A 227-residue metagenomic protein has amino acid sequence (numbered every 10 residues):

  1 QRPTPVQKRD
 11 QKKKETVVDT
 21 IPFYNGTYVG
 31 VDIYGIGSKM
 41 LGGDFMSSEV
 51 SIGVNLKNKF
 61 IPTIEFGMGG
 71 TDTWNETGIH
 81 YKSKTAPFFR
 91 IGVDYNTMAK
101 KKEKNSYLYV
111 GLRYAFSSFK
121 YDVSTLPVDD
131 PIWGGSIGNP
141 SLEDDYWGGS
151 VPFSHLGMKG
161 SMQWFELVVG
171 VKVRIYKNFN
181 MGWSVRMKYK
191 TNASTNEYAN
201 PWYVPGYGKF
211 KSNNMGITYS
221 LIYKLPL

Functional and structural regions predicted by a protein language model:
Q1-N55, K224-P226: Short glycine/proline- and aromatic-enriched beta-strand/turn motifs that initiate or cap beta-hairpins
E15-N25, K59, M98-Y107, I175-M181 (+1 more regions): Short loop/turn motifs that connect adjacent beta-strands in outer-membrane beta-barrel proteins
E15-V17, G35-S38, N75-Y81, M98 (+2 more regions): Extracellular loop and loop/strand-boundary signature of outer-membrane beta-barrel proteins
N25, D44-S48, T85-F89, S106 (+2 more regions): Residues that define the transmembrane beta-barrel architecture of outer-membrane proteins
G26-D32, G67-E76, S141-V151, Y198-W202: Flexible, solvent-exposed coil segments and beta strand-coil junctions, predominantly the extracellular/periplasmic
V29-V31, I52, I64, I91-V93 (+4 more regions): Membrane-embedded beta-strand positions of outer-membrane beta-barrel proteins
E65-D145, L221-Y223: Gram-negative (and chloroplast) outer-membrane scaffold detector with strong preference for beta-barrel transmembrane
R113-N214, S220-L227: Outer-membrane beta-barrel transmembrane domain signature
